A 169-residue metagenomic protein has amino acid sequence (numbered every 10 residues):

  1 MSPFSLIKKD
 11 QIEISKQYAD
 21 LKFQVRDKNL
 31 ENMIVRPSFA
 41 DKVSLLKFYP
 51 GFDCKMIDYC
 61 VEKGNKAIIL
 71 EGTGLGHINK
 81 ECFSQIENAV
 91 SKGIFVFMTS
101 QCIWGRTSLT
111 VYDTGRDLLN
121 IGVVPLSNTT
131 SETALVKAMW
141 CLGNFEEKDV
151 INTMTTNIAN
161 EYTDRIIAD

Functional and structural regions predicted by a protein language model:
M1-L70, L75, N157-D169: Accessory alpha-helical/coil subdomains and C-terminal extensions that flank or cap enzyme catalytic cores
Y59, G72-D169: C-terminal non-catalytic interaction/assembly regions of soluble proteins
